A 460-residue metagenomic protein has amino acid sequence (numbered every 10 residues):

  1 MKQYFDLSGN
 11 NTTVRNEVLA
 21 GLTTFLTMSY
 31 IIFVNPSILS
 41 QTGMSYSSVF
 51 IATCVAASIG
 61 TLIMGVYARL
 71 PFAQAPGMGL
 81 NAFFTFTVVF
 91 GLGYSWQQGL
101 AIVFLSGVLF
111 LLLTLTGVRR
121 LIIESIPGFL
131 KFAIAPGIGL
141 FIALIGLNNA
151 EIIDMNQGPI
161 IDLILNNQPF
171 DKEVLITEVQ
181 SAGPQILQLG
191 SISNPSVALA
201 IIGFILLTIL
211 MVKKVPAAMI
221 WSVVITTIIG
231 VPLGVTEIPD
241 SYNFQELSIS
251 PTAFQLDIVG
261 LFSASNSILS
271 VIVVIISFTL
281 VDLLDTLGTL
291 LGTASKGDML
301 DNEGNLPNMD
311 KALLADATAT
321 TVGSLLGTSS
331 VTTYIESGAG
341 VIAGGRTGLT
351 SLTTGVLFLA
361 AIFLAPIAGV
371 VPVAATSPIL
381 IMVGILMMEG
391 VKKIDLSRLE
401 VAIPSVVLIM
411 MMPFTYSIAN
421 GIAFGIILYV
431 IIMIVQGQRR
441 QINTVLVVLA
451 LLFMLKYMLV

Functional and structural regions predicted by a protein language model:
M1-N35, A56, G77-F86, F90-I138 (+1 more regions): Helix-loop-helix junctions within the multi-pass membrane cores of secondary transporters/permeases
M1-S48, Q185, L189, W221-M309 (+1 more regions): Helix-loop-helix hairpins and the membrane-proximal interhelical loops of multi-pass alpha-helical transport proteins
N11, R15, I202, I272-I276 (+3 more regions): Alpha-helical membrane-protein architecture signal
L22-S29, I59-L62, V66, A143 (+4 more regions): Hydrophobic/aromatic residues within the transmembrane alpha-helices of Major Facilitator Superfamily
F33-S37, T53, T61, A82 (+9 more regions): Transmembrane alpha-helix boundary and packing residues in multipass membrane permease domains and related
G43-I59: Loop-to-helix transition at the N-terminal end of transmembrane alpha-helices
A57-M78, L109: Juxtamembrane transmembrane-helix boundary signature
L92-I225, L352-V460: Membrane-embedded alpha-helical modules
